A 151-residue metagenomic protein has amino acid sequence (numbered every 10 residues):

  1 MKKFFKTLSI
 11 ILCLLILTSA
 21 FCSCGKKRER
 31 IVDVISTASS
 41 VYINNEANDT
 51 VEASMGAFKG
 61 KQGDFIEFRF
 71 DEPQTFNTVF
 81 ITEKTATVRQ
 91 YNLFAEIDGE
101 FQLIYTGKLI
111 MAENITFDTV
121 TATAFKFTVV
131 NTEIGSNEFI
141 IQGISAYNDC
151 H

Functional and structural regions predicted by a protein language model:
M1-I10: Bacterial N-terminal signal peptides that target proteins for export
I11-T18: Alpha-helical transmembrane segments
C13, R30-D33, R69: Poly-acidic low-complexity segments
S19-S23: C-terminal motif of bacterial Sec signal peptides marking the signal peptidase cleavage site
G25-K26, E52-Y105, L109-H151: Aromatic, loop-rich ligand-recognition surfaces of beta-strand-rich domains
K26-V51: Predominantly extracellular/luminal regions of secreted and cell-surface proteins, especially disulfide-bonded
